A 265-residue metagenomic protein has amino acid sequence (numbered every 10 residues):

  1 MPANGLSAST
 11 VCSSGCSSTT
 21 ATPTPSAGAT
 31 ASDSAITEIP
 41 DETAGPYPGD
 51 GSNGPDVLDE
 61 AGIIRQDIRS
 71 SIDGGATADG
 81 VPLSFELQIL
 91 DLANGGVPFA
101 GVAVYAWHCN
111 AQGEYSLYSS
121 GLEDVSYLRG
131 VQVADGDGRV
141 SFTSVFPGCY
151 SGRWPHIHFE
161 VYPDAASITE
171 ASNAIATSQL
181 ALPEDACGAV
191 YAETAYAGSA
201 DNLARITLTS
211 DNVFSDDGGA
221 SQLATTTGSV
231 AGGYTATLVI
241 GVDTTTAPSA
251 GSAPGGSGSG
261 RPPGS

Functional and structural regions predicted by a protein language model:
M1-S18: N-terminal export signals
T19-S26: Extracellular mucin-like PTS domains
G28-T209, F214-S215, D243-G255, P262: Beta-strand-dominated extracellular/periplasmic modules and repeats in secreted or surface-exposed proteins
D217-G219: Short helix/strand-capping connector loops at secondary-structure junctions
S221-S265: C-terminal, well-folded lobe of enzymatic/effector domains
